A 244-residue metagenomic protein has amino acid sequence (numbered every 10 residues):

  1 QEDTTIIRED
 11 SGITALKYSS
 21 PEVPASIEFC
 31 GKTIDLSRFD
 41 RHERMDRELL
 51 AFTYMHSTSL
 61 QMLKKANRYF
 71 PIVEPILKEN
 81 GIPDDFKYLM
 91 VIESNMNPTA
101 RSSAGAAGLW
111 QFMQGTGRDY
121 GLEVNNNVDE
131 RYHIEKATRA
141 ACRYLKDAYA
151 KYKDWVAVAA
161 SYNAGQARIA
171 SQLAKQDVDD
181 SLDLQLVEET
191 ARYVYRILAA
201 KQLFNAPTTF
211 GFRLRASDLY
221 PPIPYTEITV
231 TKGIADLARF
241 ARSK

Functional and structural regions predicted by a protein language model:
Q1-G81: An acidic, Gly/Ser/Thr/Pro-rich helix-cap/linker signature
F52-L63, P75-I76, M96-S103, E123-E135 (+4 more regions): Second-shell loop/turn segments in exported
K64, R68-P71, P75, K87 (+4 more regions): Solvent-exposed, polar/charged alpha-helical surfaces in well-ordered, non-transmembrane soluble domains, broadly
I82-T99, V158-G165, K201: Short, functionally critical alpha-helical segments immediately adjacent to catalytic or ligand/cofactor-binding
A104-N126, T138-A140, L145, I169-Q172: Substrate-binding/active-site groove segments that recognize and process beta-1,4-linked N-acetyl-hexosamine
L145-Q172: Catalytic and binding regions of secreted/periplasmic enzymes and modules that target cell-wall glycans
E188-F210: Catalytic cores of secreted or luminal carbohydrate-active enzymes
R215-K244: Primarily a LysM-type cell-wall glycan-binding module
